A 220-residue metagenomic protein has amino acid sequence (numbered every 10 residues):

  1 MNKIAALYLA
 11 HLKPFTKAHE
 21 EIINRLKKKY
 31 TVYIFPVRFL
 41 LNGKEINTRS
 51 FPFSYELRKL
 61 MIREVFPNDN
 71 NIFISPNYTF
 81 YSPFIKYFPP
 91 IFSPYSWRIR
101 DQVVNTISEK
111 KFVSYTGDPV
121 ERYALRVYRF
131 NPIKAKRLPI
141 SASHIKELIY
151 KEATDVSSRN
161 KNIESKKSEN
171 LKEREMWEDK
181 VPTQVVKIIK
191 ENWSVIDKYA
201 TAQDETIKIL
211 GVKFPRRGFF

Functional and structural regions predicted by a protein language model:
M1-F220: Nucleotidyltransferase catalytic core that binds NTPs
